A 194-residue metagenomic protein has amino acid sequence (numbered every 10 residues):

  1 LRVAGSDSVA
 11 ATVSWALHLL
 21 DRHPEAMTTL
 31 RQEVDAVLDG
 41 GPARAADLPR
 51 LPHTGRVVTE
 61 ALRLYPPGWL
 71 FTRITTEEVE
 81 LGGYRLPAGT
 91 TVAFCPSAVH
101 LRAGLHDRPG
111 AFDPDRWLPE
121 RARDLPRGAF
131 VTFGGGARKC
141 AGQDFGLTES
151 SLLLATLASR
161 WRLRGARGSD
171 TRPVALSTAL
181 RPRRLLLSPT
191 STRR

Functional and structural regions predicted by a protein language model:
L1-T12, L51: Conserved cytochrome P450 catalytic core segment spanning the I/J/K helices
G5, L86-G89, S150, L187: Generic structural signal for small/hydrophobic residues in well-ordered secondary structure, especially within
S8-E33, Q143-W161: Cytochrome P450 catalytic-core helices
H18-G68, G82, P87-T91, D107-D113 (+4 more regions): Cytochrome P450 I-helix active-site segment
D35-A36, G40, K139, D144-R194: Cytochrome P450 proximal C-terminal region
F94-A122: Conserved cytochrome P450 K-helix/beta-meander segment immediately N-terminal to the heme-binding cysteine loop
R121-F130: Active-site-adjacent bridging/hinge elements
